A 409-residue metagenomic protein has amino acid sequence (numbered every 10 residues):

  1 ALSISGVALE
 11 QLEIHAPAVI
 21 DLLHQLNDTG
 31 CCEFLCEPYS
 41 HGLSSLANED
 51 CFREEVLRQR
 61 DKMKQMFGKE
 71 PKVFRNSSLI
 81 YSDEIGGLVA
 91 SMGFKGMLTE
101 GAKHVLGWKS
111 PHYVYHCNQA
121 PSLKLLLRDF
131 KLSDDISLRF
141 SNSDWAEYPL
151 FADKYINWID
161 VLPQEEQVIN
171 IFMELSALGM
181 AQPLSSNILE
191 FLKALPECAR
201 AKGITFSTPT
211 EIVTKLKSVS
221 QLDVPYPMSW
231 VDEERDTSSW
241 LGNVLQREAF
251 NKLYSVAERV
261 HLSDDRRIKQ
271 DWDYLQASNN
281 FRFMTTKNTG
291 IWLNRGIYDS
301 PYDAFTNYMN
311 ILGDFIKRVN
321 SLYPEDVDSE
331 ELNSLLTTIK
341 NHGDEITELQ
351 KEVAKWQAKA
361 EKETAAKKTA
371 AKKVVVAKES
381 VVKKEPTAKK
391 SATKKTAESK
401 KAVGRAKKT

Functional and structural regions predicted by a protein language model:
A1-D28: Active-site beta->alpha N-cap acidic-glycine motif
V19-C36, K69, A90-P111, Y115-L127: Acidic, His- and aromatic-enriched active-site or binding-groove loops in soluble protein domains that engage sugars
I20-H24, R53-R60, G86, I156-I159 (+2 more regions): Generic structural signal for well-ordered alpha-helices, preferentially at hydrophobic/aromatic core positions
G42-Q65, S122, L127-P163, Q182-S185 (+3 more regions): Alpha-helical scaffold elements lining the catalytic groove of polysaccharide deacetylases
S45-A47, V105-Y113, D135-I136, S218: Short, charged, surface-exposed secondary-structure boundary motifs
L57-H112, L178-L192: Catalytic domains of cell-wall/extracellular-matrix polysaccharide-remodeling enzymes, centered on de-N-acetylation
Y113-V114, Q119-L123, N142, D160-A358: Active-site and substrate-binding clefts of carbohydrate-active enzymes
A358-T409: Intrinsically disordered, polybasic Lys/Arg-rich low-complexity tracts
